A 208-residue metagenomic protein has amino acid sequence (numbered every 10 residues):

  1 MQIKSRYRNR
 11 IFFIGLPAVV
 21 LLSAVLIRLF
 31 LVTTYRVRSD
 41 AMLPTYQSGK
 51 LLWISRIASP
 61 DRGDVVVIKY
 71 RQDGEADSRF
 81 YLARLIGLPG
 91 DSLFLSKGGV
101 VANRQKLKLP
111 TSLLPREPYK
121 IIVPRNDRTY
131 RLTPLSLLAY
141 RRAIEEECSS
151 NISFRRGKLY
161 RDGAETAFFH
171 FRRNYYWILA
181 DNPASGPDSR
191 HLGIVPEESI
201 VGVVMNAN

Functional and structural regions predicted by a protein language model:
Q2-I14, F30-R36, D40-N208: Soluble "head" domains of membrane/secretory-pathway proteins
F13, P17-L21, V25: Alpha-helical transmembrane spans of integral membrane proteins, capturing the lipid-embedded, hydrophobic core of TM
